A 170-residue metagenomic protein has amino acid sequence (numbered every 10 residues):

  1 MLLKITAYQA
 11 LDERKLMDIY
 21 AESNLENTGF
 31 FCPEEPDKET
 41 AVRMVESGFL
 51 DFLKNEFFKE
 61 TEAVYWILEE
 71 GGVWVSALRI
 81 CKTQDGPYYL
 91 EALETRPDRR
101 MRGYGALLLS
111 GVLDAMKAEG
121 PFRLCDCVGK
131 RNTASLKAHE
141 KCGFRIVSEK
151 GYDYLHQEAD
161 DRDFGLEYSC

Functional and structural regions predicted by a protein language model:
L2-L3: Extreme N-terminal starter segment of soluble prokaryotic enzymes
A10-L11, A21-E91, R96, L109-S110: Acetyl-CoA-dependent GNAT
L16, Y20: Hydrophobic pocket/interface hotspot
A63, D160-G165: Short hydrophobic/aromatic beta-strand or adjacent loop that forms the aromatic wall/cage of a ligand/substrate-binding
L93-M101, V128-R131: A short, internal acetyl-CoA/4′-phosphopantetheine-binding micro-motif in the GNAT/acyltransferase core
T95, M101-D114, K137-K141: Conserved acetyl-CoA-binding loop-helix of GNAT-fold acetyltransferases
M116-V128: Conserved GNAT acetyl-CoA-binding A-motif
C127-V128, E140, R145-R162: Conserved catalytic-core motifs of GNAT/GCN5-like acyltransferases
